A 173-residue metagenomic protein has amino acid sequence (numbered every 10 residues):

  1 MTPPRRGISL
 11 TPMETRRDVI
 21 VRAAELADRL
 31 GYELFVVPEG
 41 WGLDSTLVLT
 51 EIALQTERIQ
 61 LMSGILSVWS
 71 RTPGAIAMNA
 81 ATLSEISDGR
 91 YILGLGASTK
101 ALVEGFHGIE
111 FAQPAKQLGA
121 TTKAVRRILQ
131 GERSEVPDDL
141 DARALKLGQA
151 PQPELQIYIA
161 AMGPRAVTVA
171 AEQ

Functional and structural regions predicted by a protein language model:
M1-M62, L155: N-terminal beta1-alpha1-beta2 module of alpha/beta enzyme domains
T2-P4, A77-Q173: Internal, glycine-rich beta/alpha segment that forms the wall or movable "lid" of small-molecule/cofactor binding
T11-M13, G40, L66-V68, G96-K100 (+1 more regions): Active-site beta-loop-alpha junctions enriched in small/polar residues
T11-P12, A24, Y32, S70-I76 (+2 more regions): Conserved N-terminal glycine/acidic-rich loop preference
E25, L47-T50, L54, S63 (+3 more regions): N-terminal, well-ordered alpha-helical segments
V36, Q60-G64, S84, I92-G94: Short, conserved beta-strand segments within well-ordered enzyme catalytic domains that often line or immediately flank
G40, S67-G74, I109-Q113: Short coil/turn segments at secondary-structure boundaries
